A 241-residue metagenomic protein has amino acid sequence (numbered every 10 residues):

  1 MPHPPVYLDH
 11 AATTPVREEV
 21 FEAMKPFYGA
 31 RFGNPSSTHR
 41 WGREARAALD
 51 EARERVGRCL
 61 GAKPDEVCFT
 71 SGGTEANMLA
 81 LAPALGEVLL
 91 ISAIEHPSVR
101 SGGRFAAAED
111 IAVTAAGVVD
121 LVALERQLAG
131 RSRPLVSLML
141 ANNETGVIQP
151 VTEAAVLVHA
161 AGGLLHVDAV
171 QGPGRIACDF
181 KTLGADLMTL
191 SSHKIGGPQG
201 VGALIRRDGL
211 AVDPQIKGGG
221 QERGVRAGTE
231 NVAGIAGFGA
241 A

Functional and structural regions predicted by a protein language model:
M1-A241: Pyridoxal 5′-phosphate
